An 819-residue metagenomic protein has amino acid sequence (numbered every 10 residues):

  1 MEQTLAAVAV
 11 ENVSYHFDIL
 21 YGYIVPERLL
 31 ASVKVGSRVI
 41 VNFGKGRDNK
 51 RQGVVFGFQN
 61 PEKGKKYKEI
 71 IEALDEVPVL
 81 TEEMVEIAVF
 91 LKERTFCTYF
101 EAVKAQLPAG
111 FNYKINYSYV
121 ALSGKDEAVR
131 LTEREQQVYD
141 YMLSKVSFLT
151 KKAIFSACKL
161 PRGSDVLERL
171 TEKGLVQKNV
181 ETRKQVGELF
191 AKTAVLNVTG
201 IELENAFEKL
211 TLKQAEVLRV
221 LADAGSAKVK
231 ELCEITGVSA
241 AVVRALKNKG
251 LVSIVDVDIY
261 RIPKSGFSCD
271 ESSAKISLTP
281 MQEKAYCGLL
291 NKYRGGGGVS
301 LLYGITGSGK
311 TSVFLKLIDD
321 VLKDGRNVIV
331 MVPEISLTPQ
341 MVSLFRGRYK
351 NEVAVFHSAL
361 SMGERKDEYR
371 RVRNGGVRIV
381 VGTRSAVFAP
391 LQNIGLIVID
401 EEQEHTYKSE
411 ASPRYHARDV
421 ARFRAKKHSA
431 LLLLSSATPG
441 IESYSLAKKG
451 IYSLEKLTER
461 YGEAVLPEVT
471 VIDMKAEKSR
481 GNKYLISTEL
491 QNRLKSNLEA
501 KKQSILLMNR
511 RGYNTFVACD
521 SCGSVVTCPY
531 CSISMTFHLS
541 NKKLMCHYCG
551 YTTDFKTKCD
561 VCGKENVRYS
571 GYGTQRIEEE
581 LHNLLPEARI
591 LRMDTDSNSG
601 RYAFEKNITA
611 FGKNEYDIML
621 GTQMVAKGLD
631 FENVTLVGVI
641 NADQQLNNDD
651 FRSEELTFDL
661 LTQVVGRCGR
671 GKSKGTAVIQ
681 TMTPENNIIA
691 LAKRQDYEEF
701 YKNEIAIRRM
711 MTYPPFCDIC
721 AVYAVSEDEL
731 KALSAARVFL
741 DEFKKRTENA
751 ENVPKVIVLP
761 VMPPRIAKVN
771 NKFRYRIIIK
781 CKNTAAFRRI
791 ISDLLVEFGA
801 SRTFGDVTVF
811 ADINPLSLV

Functional and structural regions predicted by a protein language model:
M1-S436, K448-A464, R788-S792, V796-V819: Accessory, non-ATPase domains that flank or precede helicase/AAA+ motor cores in DNA-metabolism machines
E2-L5, D18, D48, K501 (+4 more regions): A general secondary-structure signal for short beta-strands and their flanking turns/coil in non-transmembrane regions
Y67, A767-K780, I813-V819: Short, low-order "capping/linker" segments at domain edges
F96-A105, Q177-E181, I505, T536-F537 (+4 more regions): Active-site phosphate-binding and catalytic loops of NTP-dependent enzymes
V176, V252, V353, V471 (+4 more regions): Generic structural signal for residues in well-ordered beta-strands
C269-T279, E283, C287, G295-L733 (+3 more regions): Inter-lobe coupling/hinge segments of SF2-like helicase ATPases
L591, R746-P764, G805-N814: Short beta-strand elements
L730-K745: Extracytoplasmic/periplasmic
